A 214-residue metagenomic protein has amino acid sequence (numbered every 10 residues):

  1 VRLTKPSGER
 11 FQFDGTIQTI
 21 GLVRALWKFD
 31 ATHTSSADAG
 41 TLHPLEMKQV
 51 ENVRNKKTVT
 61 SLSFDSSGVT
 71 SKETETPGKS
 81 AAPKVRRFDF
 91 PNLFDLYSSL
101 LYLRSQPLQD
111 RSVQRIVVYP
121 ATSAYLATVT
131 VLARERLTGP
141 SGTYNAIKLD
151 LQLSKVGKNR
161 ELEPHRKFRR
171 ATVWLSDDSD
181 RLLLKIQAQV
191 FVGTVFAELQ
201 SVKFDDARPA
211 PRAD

Functional and structural regions predicted by a protein language model:
V1-S66, S105-D214: Acidic, serine/threonine-rich low-complexity disordered tracts
D65-T122: Active-site/ligand-binding surface loops and adjacent short beta/alpha elements that line catalytic pockets across
